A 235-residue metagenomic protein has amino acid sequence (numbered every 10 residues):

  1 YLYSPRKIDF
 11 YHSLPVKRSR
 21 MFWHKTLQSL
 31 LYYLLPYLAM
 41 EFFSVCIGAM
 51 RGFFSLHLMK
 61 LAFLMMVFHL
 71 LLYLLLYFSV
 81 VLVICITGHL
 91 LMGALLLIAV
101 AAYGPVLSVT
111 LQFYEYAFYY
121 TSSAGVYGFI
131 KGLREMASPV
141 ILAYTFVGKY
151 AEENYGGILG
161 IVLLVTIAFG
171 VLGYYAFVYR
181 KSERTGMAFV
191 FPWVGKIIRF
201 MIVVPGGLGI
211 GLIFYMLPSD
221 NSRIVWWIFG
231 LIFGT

Functional and structural regions predicted by a protein language model:
Y1, W23, F43, I224-V225: Extracytoplasmic/secretory soluble proteins
Y1-S4, L74-L90, G160-R180: Transmembrane alpha-helical segments in integral membrane proteins
Y3-L31, T185: Helix-loop-helix units of permease transmembrane domains in multi-pass membrane transporters, especially ABC
F22-Y32, V190-G206: Loop-to-transmembrane boundary segments
L27-G93, P105-S108: Secretory targeting signals
P36-A39, R199-F214: Canonical alpha-helical transmembrane segments of integral membrane proteins
L91-G104, G230: Central hydrophobic cores of alpha-helical transmembrane segments in multi-pass integral membrane proteins
Y103-V194, G206-G234: Terminal transmembrane helical anchor/hairpin motif
